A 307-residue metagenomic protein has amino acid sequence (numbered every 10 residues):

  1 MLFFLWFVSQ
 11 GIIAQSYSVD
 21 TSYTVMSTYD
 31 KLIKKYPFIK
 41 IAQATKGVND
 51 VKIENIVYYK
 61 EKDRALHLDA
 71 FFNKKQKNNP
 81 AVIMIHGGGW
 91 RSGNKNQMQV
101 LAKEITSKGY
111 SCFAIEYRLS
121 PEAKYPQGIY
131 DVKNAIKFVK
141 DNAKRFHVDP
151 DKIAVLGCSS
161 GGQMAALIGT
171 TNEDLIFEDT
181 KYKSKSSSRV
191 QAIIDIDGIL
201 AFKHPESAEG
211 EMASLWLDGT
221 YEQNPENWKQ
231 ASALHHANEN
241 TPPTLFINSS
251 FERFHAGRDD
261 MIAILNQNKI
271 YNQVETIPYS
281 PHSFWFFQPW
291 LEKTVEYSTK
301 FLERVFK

Functional and structural regions predicted by a protein language model:
M1-T21: Bacterial Sec-dependent N-terminal signal peptides
Q15-K307: Alpha/beta-hydrolase superfamily serine-hydrolase fold, recognizing
